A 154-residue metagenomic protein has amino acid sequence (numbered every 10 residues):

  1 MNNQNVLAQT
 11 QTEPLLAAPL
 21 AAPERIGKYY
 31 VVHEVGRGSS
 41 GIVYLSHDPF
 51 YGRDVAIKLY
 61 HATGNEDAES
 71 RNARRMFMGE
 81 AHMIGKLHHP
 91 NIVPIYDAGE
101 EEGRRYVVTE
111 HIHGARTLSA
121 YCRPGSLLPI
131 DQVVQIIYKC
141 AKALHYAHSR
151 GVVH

Functional and structural regions predicted by a protein language model:
N2-N3, Q11-H154: Conserved ATP-binding/catalytic core of the eukaryotic-like protein kinase fold, especially serine/threonine kinases
